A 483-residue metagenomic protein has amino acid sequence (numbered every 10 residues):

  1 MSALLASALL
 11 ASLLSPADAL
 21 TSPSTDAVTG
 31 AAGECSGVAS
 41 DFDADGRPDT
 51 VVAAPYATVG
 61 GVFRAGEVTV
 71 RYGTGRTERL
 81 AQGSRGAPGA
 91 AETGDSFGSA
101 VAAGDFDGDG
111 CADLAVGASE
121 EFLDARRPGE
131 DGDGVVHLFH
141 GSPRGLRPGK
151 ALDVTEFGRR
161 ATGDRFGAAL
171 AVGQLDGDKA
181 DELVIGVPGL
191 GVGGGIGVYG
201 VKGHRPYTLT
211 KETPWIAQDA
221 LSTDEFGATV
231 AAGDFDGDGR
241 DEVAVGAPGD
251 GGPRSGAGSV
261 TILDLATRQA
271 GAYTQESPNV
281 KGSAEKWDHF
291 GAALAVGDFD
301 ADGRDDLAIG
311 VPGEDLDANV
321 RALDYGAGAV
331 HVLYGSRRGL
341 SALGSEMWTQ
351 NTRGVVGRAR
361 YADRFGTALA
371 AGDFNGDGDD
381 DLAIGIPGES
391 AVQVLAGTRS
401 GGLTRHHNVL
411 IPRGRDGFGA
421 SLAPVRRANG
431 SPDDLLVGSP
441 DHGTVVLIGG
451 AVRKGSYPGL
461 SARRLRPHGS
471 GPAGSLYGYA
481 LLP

Functional and structural regions predicted by a protein language model:
A3-P16: Bacterial N-terminal signal peptides
L13-V38, E67-S96, L138-R165, V198-E225 (+4 more regions): Blade-edge motifs of beta-propeller repeat domains
A31-R47, A53, G98-C111, G167-G177 (+6 more regions): Beta-propeller blade termini
A44, V62, A91, D95 (+24 more regions): Residue-level signal for WD-repeat beta-propeller blades
T50-A54, L114-A118, L183-V187, V243-A247 (+3 more regions): Hydrophobic beta-strand segments that make up the repeating blades of beta-propeller and related beta-repeat
Y56-G61, E120-R126, G189-G193, G249-P253 (+3 more regions): Short glycine/acidic-enriched loop and turn motifs that connect beta-strands
F63-E67, D113, G129-V135, V192-G195 (+5 more regions): A detector of repeated loop/turn-to-beta-strand junctions in beta-rich toroidal repeat architectures
S96-S99, A103-F106, L114-E121, D131-F139 (+3 more regions): Mobile, glycine-rich extracellular loop/lid and propeptide segments that shape or gate substrate/ligand access
